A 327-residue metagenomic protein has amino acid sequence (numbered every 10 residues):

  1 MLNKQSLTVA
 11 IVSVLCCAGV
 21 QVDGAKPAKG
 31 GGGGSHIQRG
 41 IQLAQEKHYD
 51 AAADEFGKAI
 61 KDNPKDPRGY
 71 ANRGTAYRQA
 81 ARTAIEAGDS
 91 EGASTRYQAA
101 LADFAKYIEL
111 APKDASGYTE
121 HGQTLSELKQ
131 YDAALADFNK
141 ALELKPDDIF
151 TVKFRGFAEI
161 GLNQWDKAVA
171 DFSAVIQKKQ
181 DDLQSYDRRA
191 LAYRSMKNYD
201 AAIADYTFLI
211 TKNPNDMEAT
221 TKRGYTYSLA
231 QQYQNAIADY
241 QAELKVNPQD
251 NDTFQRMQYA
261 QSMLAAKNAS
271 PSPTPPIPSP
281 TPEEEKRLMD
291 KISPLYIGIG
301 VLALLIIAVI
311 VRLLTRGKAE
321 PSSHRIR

Functional and structural regions predicted by a protein language model:
G33-G34, P67-R68, A115-S116, I149-F150 (+4 more regions): Helix-start (N-cap) detector for alpha-helical repeat units in TPR-like alpha-solenoids, especially tetratricopeptide
I41, T75, R82, Q123 (+4 more regions): Residue-level recognition of tetratricopeptide repeat
Q45-E46, Q79-R82, E86, E127 (+5 more regions): Register position in tetratricopeptide repeats
K58-A59, K106-Y107, K140-A141, A174-V175 (+2 more regions): Canonical positions in the second alpha-helix
G317-R327: Cytoplasmic C-terminal tails of single-pass
